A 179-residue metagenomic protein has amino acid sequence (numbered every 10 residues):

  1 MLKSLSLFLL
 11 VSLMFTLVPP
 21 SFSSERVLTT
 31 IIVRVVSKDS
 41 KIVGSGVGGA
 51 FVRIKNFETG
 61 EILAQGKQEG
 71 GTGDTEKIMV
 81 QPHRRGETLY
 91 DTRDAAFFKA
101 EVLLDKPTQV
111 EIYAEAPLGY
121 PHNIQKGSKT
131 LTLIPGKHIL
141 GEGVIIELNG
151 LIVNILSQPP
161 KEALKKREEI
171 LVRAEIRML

Functional and structural regions predicted by a protein language model:
S6-T16: Bacterial N-terminal signal peptides
S21-E25: Boundary at the C-terminal end of the N-terminal hydrophobic targeting segment
R34-G44, E175-L179: Short amphipathic, basic-aromatic surface patches that mediate peripheral association with negatively charged
G44-F51: Short coil-to-beta strand junction motifs in C2/discoidin
F51-K55, Y113: Beta-strand signatures of extracellular beta-sandwich domains
T59-V110: Tryptophan-paired
D105-Q109, A114-Q125: Short acidic/polar inter-strand loop motif in beta-rich domains
L133-L179: Short, compositionally biased P/S/T/A/G/V-rich stretches that sit at domain boundaries
